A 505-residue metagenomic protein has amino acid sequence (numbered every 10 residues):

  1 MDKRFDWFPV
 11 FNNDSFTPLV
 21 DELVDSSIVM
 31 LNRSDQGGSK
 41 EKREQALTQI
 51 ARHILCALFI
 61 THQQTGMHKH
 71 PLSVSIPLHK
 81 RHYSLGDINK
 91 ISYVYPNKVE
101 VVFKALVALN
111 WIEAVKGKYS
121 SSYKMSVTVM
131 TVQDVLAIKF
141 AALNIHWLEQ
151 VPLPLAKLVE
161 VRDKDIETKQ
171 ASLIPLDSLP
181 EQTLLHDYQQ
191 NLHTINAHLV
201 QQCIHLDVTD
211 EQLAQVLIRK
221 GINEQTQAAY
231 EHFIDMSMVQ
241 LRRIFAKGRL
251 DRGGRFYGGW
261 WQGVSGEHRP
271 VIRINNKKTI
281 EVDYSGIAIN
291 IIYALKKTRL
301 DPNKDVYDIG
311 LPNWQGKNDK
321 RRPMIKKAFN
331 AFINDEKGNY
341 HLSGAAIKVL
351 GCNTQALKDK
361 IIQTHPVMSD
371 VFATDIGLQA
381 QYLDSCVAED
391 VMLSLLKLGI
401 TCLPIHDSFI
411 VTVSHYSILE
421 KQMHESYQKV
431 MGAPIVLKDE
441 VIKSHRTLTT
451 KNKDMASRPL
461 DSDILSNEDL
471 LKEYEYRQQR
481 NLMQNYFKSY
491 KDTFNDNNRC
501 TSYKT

Functional and structural regions predicted by a protein language model:
M1-S75, D375-Q379: Short alpha-helical segments that sit at the start of domains
R33-E41, Q49, T65-P96, G253-A373: Helical catalytic core of nucleic-acid polymerases
F103-S120, G399-L403: A short, conserved structural fragment
S126-K320, S408: Acidic, glycine-rich two-metal-ion catalytic cores of nucleic acid-processing enzymes
E336-S343, Y416-T505: C-terminal polymerase-core module
D370-E389: Adenine-nucleotide phosphate-binding core of ATP-dependent small-molecule kinases
C386-I405: Active-site palm subdomain of RNA-directed nucleic acid polymerases
L403-S414: Amphipathic alpha-helical/coiled-coil segments positioned at domain termini
